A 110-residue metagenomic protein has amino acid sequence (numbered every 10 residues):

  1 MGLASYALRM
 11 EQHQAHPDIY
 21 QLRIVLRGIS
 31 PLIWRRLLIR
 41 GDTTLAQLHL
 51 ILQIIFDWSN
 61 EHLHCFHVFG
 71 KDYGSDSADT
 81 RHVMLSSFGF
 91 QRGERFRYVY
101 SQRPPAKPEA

Functional and structural regions predicted by a protein language model:
M1-A110: Short linear regulatory motifs enriched in tryptophan with gly/pro/ser
